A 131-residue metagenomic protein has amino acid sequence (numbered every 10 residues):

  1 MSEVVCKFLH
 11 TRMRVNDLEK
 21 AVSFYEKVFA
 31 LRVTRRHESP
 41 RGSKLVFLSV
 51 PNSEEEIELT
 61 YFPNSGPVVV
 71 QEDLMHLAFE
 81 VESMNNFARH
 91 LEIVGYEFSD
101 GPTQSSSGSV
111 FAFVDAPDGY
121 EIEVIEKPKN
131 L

Functional and structural regions predicted by a protein language model:
M1-K20, L74-F79, P128-L131: N-terminal beta-strand motif that seeds the catalytic metal site of vicinal oxygen chelate
M1-V4, T34-H37, F47, A88-L131: Vicinal oxygen chelate
V5, R12-E54: Core segments of cupin and vicinal oxygen chelate
F24, M84-H90: Short amphipathic alpha-helices within nucleic acid-binding modules
G42, D73, G108: Exposed loop/turn and edge beta-strand positions of beta-sandwich/beta-sheet ligand-binding modules
P51, T60-F62, K127: Generic beta-structure capping elements
N52-E56, N64-G66, E80, M84-N86: Short, charged/polar surface micro-motifs in flexible loops or helix N-caps
L59, L74, I122: Short, structured motif recognition centered on aromatic/hydrophobic residues
